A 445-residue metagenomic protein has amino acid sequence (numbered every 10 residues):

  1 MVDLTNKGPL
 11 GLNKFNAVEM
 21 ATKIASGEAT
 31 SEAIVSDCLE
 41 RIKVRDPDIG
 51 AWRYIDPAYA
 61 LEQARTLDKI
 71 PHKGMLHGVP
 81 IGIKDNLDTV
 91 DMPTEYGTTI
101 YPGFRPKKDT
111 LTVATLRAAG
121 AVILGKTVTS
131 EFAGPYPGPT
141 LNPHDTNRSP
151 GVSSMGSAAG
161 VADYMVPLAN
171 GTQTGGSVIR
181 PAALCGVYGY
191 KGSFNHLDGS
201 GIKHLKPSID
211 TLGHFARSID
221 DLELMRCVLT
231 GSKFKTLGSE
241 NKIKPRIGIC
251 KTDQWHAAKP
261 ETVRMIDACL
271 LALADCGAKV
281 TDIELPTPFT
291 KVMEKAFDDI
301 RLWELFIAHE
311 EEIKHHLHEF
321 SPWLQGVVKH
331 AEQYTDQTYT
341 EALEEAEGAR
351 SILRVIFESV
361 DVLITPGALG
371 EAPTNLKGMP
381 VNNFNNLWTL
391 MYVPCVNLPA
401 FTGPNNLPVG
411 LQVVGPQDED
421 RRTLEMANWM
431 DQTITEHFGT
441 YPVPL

Functional and structural regions predicted by a protein language model:
M1-Y54, D275-G277, T338, G439-L445: An N-terminal boundary/leader segment
V2-L4, N13, V90-P93, T211 (+1 more regions): Gly/Ser-rich, acidic/histidine-flanked active-site/gating loops
L4-P9, L76-Y96, K244-R246, D299-R354 (+1 more regions): Short helix-loop capping/hinge segments that flank enzyme active sites or metal/cofactor-binding pockets
G27, G78, A118, V122-L124 (+5 more regions): Glycine-rich, small-residue loops and helix-cap segments that act as flexible hinges at active-site edges
E28-S36, R65-D68, P260-E284, E310-H315 (+1 more regions): Acyltransferase
A60-E62, I70-P137: Acidic/His- and Gly-rich active-site-bordering loop/insert found across diverse amide/peptide-bond hydrolases
T94-G103, K259-P260, A372-M379: Glycine/threonine-rich flexible loop motifs
K108-L229, P394-G410: Short glycine/serine-rich loop segments
